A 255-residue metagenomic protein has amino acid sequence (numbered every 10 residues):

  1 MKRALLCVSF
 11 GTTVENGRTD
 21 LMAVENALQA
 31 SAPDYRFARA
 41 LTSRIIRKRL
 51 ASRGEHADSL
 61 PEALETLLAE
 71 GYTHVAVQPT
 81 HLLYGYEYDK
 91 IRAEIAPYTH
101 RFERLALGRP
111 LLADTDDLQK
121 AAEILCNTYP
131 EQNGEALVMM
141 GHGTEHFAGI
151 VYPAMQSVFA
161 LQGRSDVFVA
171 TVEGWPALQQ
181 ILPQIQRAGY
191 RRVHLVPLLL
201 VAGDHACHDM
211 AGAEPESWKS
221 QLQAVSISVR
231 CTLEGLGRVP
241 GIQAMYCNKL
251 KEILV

Functional and structural regions predicted by a protein language model:
M1-V255: Active-site-proximal alpha-helix that buttresses catalytic centers in soluble enzyme cores
